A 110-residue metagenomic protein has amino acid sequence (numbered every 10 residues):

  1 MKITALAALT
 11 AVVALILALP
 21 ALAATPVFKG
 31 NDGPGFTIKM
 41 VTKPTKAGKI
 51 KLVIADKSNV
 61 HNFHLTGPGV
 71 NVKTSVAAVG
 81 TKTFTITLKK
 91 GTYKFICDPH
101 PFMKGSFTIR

Functional and structural regions predicted by a protein language model:
M1-A8: Bacterial N-terminal signal peptides that target proteins for export
A8-A18: Bacterial N-terminal signal peptides
L19-A23: Sec/Tat signal peptide C-region and signal peptidase I cleavage site
A24-T37, P44, V76-R110: Extracellular/periplasmic metallocenter environments
F36, G48-L52: Structural beta-strand segments of beta-rich domains
V53, N62-T66: Beta-strand signatures of extracellular beta-sandwich domains
D56-V60, H100: Short proline/glycine-enriched turn/loop motifs at strand-loop junctions of beta-rich domains
G69-S75: Surface-exposed loop/edge segments in extracytoplasmic proteins
